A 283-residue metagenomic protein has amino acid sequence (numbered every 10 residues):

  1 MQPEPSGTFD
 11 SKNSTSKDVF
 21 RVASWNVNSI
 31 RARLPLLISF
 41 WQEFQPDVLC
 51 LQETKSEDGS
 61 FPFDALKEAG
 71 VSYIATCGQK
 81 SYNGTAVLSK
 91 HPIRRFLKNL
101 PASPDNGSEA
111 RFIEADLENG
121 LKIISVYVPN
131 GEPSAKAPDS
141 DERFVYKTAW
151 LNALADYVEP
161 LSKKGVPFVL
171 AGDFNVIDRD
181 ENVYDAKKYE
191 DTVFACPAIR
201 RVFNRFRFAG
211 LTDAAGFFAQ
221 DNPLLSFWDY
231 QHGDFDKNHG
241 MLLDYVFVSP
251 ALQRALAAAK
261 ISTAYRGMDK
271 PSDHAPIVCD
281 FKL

Functional and structural regions predicted by a protein language model:
M1-A69, Y73-T76, Y82-T85: N-terminal, active-site-proximal structural segment of metallo-dependent hydrolase catalytic domains
V22-N26, L37, W41-G59, I123 (+5 more regions): Active-site beta-strand/loop signature of hydrolases that rely on acidic residues for catalysis
T54-E57, P62-P133: Structured beta-strand-rich core segments of catalytic domains in phosphoester-bond hydrolases
D58-S60, G84-T85, G131-A135, I177-K187 (+1 more regions): Short catalytic/ligand-binding loop motif for oxyanion handling, primarily in non-cytosolic enzymes, centered on
A69-G70, N152-L243: Metal-dependent phosphoesterases centered on the DNase I-like endonuclease/exonuclease/phosphatase
S81-F96, N222, D234-A255, F281: Conserved beta strand-loop-helix elements of the APE1-like EEP
P101-S103, P129-L151, K188-D191: Surface-exposed cleft-lining segments at the edges of enzyme active sites
K260-L283: Surface polyanion/phosphate-binding segment centered on an Asp-His-Pro turn
